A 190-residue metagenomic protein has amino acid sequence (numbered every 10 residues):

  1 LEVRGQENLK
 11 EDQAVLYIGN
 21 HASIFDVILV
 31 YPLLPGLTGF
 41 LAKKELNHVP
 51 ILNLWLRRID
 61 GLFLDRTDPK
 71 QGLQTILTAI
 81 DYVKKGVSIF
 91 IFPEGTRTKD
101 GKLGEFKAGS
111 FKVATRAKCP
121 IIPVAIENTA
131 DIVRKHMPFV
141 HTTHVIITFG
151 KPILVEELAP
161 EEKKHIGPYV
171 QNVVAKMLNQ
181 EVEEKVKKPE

Functional and structural regions predicted by a protein language model:
L1-V15: Membrane-anchoring hydrophobic helices of lipid-metabolizing enzymes
R4, L41-K43, D65-R66, P93 (+1 more regions): Thr-Gly-centered strand-to-loop micro-motif
G5, G19, A42, R66 (+2 more regions): Pocket-edge structural micro-motifs
E7, P69, E127: Residue-level "edge-of-site" marker
E7-L9, V30-P32, N53-L54, I80-D81 (+1 more regions): Short secondary-structure boundary/capping segments
E11-P69: Catalytic core of membrane glycerolipid acyltransferases/transacylases, capturing the structured, soluble-facing
L73-E190: Non-catalytic C-terminal accessory region of glycerolipid acyltransferases and related lyso-lipid remodeling enzymes
